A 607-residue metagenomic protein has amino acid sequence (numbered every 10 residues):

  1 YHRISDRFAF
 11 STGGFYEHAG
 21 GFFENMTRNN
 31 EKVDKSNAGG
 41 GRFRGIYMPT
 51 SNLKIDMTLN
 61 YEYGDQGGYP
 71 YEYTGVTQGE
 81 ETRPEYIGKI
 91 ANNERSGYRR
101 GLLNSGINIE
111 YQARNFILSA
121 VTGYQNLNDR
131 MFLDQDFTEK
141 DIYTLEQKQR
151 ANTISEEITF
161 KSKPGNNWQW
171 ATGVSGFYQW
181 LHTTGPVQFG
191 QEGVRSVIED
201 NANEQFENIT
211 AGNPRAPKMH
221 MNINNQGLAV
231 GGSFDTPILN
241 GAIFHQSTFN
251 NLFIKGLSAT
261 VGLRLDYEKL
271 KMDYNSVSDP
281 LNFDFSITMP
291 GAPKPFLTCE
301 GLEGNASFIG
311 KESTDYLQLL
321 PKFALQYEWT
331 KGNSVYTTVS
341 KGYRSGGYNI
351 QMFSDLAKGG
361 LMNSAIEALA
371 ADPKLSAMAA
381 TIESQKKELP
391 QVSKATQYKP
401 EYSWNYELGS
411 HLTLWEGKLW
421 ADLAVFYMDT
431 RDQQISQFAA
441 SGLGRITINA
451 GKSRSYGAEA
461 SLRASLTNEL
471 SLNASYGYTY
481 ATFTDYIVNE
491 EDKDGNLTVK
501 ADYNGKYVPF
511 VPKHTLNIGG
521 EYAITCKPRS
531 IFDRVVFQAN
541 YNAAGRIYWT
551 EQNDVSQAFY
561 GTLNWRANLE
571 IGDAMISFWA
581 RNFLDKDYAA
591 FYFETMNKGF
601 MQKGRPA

Functional and structural regions predicted by a protein language model:
Y1-N30, R42-R44, G106-E110, I117-G123 (+4 more regions): Predominantly transmembrane beta-strands of Gram-negative outer membrane beta-barrel pores used for transport
H2-N92, L127-I142, K148, Y274: Periplasmic-side early beta-strands and strand-to-turn transitions of outer-membrane beta-barrels
I4-F8, S51-N52, N115, G165-Q169 (+6 more regions): Short loop/turn motifs that connect adjacent beta-strands in outer-membrane beta-barrel proteins
F23-D34, Y69-A91, Q135-T144, P186-G231 (+5 more regions): Solvent-exposed loop segments that connect transmembrane elements
K54, N60, R100-N128, L145-D284 (+3 more regions): Face-selective signature of the C-terminal outer-membrane beta-barrel domain
N108-L133, S334-Y336, Q351, A357-N449 (+3 more regions): Membrane-embedded beta-barrel scaffold of Gram-negative outer-membrane proteins
K161, G165-A171, F177, F253 (+2 more regions): Gram-negative outer-membrane beta-barrel transporters
Y343, Y541-T550, N568-A607: C-terminal beta-signal and adjacent terminal beta-strands/loops of Gram-negative outer-membrane beta-barrel proteins
